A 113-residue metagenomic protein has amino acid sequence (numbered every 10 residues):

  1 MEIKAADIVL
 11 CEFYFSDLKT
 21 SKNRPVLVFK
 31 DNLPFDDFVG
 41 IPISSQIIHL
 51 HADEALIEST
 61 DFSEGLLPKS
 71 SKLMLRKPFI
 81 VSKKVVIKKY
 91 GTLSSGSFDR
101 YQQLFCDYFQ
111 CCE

Functional and structural regions predicted by a protein language model:
K19-N23, V28-S63: Compact nucleic-acid interaction/catalytic patches
F62-E113: C-terminal terminal-subdomain/extension
